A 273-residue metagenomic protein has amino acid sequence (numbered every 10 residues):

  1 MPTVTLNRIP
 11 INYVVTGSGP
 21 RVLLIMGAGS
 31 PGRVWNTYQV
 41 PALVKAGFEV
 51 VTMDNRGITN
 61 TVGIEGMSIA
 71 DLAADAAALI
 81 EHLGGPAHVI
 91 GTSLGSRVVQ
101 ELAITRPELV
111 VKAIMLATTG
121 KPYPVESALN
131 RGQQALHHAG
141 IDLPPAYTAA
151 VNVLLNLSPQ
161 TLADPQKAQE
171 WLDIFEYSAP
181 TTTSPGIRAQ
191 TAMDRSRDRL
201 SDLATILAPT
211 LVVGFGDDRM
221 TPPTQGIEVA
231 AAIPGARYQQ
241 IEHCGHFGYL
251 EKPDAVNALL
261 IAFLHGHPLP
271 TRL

Functional and structural regions predicted by a protein language model:
L6-V62: Conserved HGGG/HGGXW glycine-rich cap/lid loop of the alpha/beta-hydrolase fold
V51-I90: Active-site loop/oxyanion-hole signature of alpha/beta-hydrolase fold enzymes
S96-P107, A113: Short glycine-enriched nucleophile-adjacent loop and the immediately C-terminal alpha-helix near the catalytic center
I104, K112-D142: Flexible "cap/lid" loop of the alpha/beta hydrolase fold
A146-R197, S201-D202: Conserved alpha/beta-hydrolase catalytic His-Asp/Glu region
I206, V212-G214: Short beta-strand/loop motif that positions the catalytic acidic residue of the alpha/beta-hydrolase fold
D217-T221: Acidic catalytic loop of the alpha/beta-hydrolase fold
A236-L273: Catalytic active-site module of serine/aspartate enzymes centered on a nucleophile-bearing elbow/loop
